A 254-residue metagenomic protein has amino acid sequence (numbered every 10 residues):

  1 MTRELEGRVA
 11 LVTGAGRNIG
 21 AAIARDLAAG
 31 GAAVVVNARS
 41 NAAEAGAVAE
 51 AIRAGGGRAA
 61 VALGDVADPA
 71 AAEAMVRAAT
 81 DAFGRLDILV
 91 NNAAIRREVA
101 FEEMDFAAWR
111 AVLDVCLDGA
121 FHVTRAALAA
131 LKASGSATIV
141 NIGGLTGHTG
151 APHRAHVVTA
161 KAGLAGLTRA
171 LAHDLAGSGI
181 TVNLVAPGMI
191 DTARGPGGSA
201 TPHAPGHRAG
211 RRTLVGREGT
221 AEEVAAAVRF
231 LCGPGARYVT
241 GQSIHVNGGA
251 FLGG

Functional and structural regions predicted by a protein language model:
V9, G16-N18: Conserved glycine-rich cofactor-binding loop
A100-F101, A108-L113, A209: Substrate-binding pocket helix/loop in short-chain dehydrogenase/reductase
T124, A160, T168: Active-site helix of classical SDR
A129, H173-D174, R237: Alpha-helical segment proximal to the catalytic Tyr-Lys
G144: Residue(s) in the substrate-gating loop at a strand-loop-helix junction that position the organic substrate next
T149, M189, R229, T240-G254: Short C-terminal tail/terminal secondary-structure segment of NAD(P)H-dependent dehydrogenase/reductase domains
A176, T181, V239-G241: Short, small/polar-rich loop/turn modules that mediate ligand/substrate recognition or access, typified
